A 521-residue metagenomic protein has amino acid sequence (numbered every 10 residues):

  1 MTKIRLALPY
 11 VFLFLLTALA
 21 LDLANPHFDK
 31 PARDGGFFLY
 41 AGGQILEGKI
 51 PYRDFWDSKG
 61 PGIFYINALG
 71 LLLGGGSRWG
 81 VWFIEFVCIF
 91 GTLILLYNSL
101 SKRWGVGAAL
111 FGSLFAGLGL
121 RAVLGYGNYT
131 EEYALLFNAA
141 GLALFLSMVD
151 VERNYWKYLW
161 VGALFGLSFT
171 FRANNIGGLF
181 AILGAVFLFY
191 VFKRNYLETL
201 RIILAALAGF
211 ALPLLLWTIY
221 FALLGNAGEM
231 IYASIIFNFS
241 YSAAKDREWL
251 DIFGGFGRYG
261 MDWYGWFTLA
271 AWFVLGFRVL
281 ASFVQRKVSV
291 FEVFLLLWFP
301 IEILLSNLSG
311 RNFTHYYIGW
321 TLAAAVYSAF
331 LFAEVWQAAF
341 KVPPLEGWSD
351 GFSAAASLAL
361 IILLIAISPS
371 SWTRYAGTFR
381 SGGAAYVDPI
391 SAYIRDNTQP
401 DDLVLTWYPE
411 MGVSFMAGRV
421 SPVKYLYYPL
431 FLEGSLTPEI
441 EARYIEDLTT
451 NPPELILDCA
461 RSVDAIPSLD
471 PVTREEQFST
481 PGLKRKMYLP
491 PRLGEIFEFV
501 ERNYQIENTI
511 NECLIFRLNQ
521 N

Functional and structural regions predicted by a protein language model:
L15, D262-E292, L296-P300: Hydrophobic, aromatic-rich transmembrane alpha-helices and their immediate juxtamembrane boundary segments
F83-G107, A140, L144: Transmembrane-helix motifs of polytopic, lipid-linked glycan transferases
L96-L118, L135-L136, V149-W156, W160 (+2 more regions): Transmembrane-helix signature of polytopic, membrane-embedded enzymes that assemble or transfer cell-envelope glycans
G107, G141-W160, Y190-R194, F273-S289 (+2 more regions): Membrane-interface transmembrane helices that cradle and orient dolichyl/undecaprenyl
Y126-A134: Short acidic/glycine- and proline-prone juxtamembrane loop motifs at membrane-interface regions of multi-pass membrane
A134-E152, W156-F165, L183-F187, A324-Y327: Specific aromatic-rich, kink-prone transmembrane helix
V161, F180, G184, G265-W266 (+3 more regions): Short periplasmic/luminal acceptor-recognition loop of GT-C membrane glycosyltransferases, typified by
G177, I303-L304, G310-W348: Hydrophobic/aromatic-rich transmembrane helices and adjacent perimembrane loops
